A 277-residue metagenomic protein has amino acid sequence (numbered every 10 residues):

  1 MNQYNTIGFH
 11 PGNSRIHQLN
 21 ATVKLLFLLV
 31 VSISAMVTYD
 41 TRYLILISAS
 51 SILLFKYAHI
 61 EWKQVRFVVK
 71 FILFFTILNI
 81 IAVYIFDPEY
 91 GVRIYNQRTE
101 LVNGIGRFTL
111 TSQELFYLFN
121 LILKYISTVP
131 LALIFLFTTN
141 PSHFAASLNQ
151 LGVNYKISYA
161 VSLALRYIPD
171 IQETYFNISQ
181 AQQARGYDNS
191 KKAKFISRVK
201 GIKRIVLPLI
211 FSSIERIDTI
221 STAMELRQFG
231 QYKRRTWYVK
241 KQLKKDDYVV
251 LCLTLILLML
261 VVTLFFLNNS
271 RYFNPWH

Functional and structural regions predicted by a protein language model:
M1-T41, A49-L53, E173-H277: Transmembrane alpha-helix interface motif
V37, F55-E61, T138-T139: Structural signal for the C-terminal ends of transmembrane alpha-helices and the immediately following loop
T41, E61, V153-I157: Membrane-helix interface segments
L46-K56, S142-Q150: Hydrophobic transmembrane alpha-helix segments characteristic of membrane transport and insertion machinery
S50-I60, F74-L78: Alpha-helical transmembrane segments and their membrane-interface exit regions
E61-V69: Interfacial helix-loop-helix linkers and transmembrane-helix boundary segments in multi-pass membrane proteins
V68-D188, K192-F195: Juxtamembrane/interface alpha-helical elements of multi-pass membrane proteins
